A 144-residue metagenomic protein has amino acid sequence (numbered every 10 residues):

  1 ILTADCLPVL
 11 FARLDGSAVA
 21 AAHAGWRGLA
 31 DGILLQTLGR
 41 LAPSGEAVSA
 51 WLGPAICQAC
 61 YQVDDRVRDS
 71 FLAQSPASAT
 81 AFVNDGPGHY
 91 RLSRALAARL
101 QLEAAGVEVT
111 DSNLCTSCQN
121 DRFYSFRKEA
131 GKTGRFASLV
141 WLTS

Functional and structural regions predicted by a protein language model:
I1-S144: Active-site microenvironment for binding and transforming phosphate-containing groups
